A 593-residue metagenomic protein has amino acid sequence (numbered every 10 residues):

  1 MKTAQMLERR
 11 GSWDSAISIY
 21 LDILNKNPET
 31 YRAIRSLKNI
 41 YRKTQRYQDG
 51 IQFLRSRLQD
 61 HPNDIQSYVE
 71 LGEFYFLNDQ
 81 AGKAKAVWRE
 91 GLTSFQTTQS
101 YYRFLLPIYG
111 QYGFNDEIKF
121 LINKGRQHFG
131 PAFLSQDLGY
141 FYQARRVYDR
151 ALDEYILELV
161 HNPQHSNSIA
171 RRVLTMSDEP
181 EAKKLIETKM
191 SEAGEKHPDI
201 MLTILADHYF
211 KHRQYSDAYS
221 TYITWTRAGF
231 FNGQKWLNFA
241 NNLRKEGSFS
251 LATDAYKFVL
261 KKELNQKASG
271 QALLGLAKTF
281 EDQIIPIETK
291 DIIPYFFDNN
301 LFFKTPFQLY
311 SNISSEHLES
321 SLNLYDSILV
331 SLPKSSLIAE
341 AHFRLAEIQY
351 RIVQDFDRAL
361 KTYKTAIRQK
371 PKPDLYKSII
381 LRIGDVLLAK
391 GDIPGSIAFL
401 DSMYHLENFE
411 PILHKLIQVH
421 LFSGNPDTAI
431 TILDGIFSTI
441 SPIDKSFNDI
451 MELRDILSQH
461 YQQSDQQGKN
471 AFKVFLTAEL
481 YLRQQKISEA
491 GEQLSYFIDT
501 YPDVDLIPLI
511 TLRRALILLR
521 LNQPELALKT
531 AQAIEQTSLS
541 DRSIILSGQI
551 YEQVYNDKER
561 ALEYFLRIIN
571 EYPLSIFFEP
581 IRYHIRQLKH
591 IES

Functional and structural regions predicted by a protein language model:
M1-S593: Acidic, polar-rich low-complexity tracts and alpha-helical solenoid repeat scaffolds
